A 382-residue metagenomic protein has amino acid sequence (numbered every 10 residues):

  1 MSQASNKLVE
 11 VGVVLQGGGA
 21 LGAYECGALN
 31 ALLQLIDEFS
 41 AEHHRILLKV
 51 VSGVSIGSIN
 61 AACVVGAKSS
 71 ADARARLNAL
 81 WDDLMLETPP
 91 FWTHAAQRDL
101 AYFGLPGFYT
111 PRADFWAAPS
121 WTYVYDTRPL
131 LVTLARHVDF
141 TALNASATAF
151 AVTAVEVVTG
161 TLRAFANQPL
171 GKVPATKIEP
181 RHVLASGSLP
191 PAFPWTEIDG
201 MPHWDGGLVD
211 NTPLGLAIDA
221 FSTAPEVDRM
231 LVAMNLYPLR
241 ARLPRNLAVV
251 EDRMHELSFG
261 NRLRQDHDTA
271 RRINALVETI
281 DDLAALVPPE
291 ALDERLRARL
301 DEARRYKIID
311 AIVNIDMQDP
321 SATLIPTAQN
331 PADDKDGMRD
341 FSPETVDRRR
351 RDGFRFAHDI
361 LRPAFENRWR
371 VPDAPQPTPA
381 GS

Functional and structural regions predicted by a protein language model:
M1-V11, E366, R370, A374: N-terminal low-complexity/intrinsically disordered extensions
N6-L8, S40-L47, L143-A147, A224-D228 (+1 more regions): Short helix-terminating capping/connector loops at secondary-structure junctions
N6-V14, A20-T122, R128, L134 (+4 more regions): Patatin-like phospholipase
G12-L15, L48-S55, A151-A154, M230-L236 (+2 more regions): Extended hydrophobic secondary-structure segments that form protein cores and membrane-embedded regions
G19-L21, P238-L239: Solvent-exposed loop/turn segments at secondary-structure junctions within structured extracellular/periplasmic domains
W121, L131-R136, T141-E226, R240 (+2 more regions): Active-site gating loop/helix substructures
R245-P289: Acidic, Ser/Thr-rich peripheral helices and adjacent loops at domain boundaries
A275-S382: C-terminal helical/tail subdomains of lipid-metabolizing enzymes
